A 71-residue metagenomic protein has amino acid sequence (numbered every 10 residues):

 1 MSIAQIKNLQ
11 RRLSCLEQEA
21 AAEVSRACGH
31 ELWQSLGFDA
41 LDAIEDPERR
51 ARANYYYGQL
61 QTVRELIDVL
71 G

Functional and structural regions predicted by a protein language model:
M1-E23: Short, charge/polar-rich alpha-helical segments
E19, C28-G71: Short, charge-rich amphipathic interface segments used for partner binding and complex assembly
